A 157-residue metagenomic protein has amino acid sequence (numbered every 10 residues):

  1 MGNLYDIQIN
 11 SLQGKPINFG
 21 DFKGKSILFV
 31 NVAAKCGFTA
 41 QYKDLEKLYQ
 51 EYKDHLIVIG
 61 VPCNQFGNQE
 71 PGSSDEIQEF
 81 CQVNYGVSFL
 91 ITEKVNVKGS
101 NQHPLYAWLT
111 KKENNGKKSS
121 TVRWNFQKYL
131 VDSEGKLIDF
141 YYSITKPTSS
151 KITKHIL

Functional and structural regions predicted by a protein language model:
M1-G20, A40, P104: N-terminal "domain-start" segment that seeds a small globular fold
S11, N31-K35: Amphipathic alpha-helical repeat scaffolds
K25-S26, K35, T39-N64, C81-Y85: Conserved helix-turn-beta segment immediately C-terminal to the redox Cys motif in thioredoxin-like folds
H55-S73, S88-G99: Thiol-based oxidoreductase modules, predominantly thioredoxin-like and allied folds used for disulfide exchange
D75-R123: Short, internal strand/loop/helix patches that form the active-site neighborhood or redox-interaction surface
A107, K112-L157: Thiol-/selenol-based redox modules, centered on thioredoxin-like and closely related oxidoreductase domains
